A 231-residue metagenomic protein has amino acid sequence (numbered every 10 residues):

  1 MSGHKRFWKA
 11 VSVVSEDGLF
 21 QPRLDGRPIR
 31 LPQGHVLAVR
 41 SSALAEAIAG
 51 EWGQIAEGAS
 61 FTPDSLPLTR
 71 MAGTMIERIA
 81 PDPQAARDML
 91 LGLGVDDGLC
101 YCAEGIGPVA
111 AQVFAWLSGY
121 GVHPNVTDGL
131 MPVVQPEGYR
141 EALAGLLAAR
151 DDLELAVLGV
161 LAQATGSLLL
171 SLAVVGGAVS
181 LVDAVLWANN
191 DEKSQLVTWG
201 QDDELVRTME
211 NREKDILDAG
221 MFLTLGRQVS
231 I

Functional and structural regions predicted by a protein language model:
R6-A38, A43-I55: Glycine-rich loop/turn
H35-A38, D97-A103, L170: Short cationic amphipathic helices and targeting signals
S42, I55-Y101: A glycine-rich, hydrophobic loop/mini-helix early in the fold
P83-L143: Internal, conserved structured core segments that host functional sites
M131-V206, L217, M221: An internal, amphipathic alpha-helical element
V206-I231: Long, charge-rich low-complexity segments
